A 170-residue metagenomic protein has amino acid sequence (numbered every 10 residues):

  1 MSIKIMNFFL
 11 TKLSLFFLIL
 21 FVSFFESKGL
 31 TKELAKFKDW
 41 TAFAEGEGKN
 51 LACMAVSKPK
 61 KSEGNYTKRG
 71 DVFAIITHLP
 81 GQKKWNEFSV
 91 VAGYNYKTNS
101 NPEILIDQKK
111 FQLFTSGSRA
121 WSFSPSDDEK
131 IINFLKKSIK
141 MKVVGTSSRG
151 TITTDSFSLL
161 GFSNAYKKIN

Functional and structural regions predicted by a protein language model:
M1-L10: N-terminal secretory signal peptides that target proteins for export/translocation
N7, S23-K28: Short, low-complexity disordered leader/linker segments with a strong preference for bacterial N-terminal type II
K12-S23: Bacterial N-terminal signal peptides
G29-N170: A generic "folded-domain core" signal
